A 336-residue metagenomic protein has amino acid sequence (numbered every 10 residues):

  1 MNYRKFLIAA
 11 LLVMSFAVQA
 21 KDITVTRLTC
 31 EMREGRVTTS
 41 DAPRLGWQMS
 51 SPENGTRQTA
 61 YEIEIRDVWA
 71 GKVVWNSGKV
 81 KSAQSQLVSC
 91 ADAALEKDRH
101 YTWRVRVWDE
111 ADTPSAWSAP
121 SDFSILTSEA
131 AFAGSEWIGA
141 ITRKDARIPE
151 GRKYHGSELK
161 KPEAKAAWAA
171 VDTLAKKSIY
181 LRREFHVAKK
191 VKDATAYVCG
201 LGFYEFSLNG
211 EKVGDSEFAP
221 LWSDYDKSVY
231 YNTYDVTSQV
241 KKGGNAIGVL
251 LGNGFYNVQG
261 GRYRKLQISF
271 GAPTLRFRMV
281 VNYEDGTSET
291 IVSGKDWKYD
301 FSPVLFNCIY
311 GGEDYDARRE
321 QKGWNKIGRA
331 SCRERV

Functional and structural regions predicted by a protein language model:
M1-L7: Bacterial N-terminal signal peptides that target proteins for export
A10-Q19: Hydrophobic h-region of N-terminal signal peptides that target proteins for export in Gram-negative bacteria
K21-E53, D122-E129: Pro/Thr/Ser/Gly-rich low-complexity, intrinsically disordered linker/stalk tracts
R27-G35, E136-R147, A164-K165: Short, solvent-exposed loop/edge segments of extracellular or virion-exposed proteins
W47, K81-S82, Q86-L87, A91 (+6 more regions): Accessory beta-strand-rich segments of carbohydrate-active enzymes
T56-H100, E110-W117, A133-R143: Recognizes extended acidic, P/S/T-rich segments that occur within or adjacent to Ig-like beta-sandwich modules
A330-V336: Conserved small/polar residues in nucleotide/adenosyl-binding loops
